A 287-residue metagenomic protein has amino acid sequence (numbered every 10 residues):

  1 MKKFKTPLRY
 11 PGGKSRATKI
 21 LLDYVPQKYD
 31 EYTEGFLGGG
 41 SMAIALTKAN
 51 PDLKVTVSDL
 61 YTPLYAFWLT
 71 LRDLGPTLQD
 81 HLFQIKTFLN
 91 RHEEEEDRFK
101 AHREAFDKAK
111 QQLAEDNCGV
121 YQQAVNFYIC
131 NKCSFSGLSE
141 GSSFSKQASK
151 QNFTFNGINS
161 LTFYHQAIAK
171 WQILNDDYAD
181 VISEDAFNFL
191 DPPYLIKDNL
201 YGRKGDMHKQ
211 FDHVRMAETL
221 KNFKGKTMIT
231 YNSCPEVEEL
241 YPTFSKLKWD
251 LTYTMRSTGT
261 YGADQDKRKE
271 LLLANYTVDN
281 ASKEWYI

Functional and structural regions predicted by a protein language model:
K2-I20, L74-R203: SAM-dependent nucleic-acid methyltransferase catalytic core
S15, G39-M42, Y61-P63, D73 (+6 more regions): Short, solvent-exposed loop/turn segments at secondary-structure junctions
D23, K28-D107: SAM cofactor-binding core of SAM-dependent methyltransferases, primarily the Rossmann-like beta-alpha-beta module
K28-Y32, D52-K54, I168-W171, L220-T227: Short active-site oxyanion
G35-F36, S58-D59, L174-D177, L190-P192 (+2 more regions): Short His-Asn-centered micro-motif
A49, V181-D185, E236-T243: Short loop/helix-cap segments at secondary-structure boundaries that form the rim of catalytic
M207-I287: Long, positively charged, glycine-interspersed low-complexity recognition regions
